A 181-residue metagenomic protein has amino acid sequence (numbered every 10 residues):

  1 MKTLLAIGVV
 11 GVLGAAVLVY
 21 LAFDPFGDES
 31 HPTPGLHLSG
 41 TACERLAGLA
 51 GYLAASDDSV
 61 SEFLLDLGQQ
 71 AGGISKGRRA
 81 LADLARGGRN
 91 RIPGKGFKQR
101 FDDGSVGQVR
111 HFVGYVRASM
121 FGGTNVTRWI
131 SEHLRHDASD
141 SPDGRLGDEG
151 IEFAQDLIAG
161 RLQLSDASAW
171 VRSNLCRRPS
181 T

Functional and structural regions predicted by a protein language model:
M1-L4: Positively charged n-region of N-terminal signal peptides that target proteins for export
G8-T181: Intrinsically disordered, low-complexity, mixed-charge
